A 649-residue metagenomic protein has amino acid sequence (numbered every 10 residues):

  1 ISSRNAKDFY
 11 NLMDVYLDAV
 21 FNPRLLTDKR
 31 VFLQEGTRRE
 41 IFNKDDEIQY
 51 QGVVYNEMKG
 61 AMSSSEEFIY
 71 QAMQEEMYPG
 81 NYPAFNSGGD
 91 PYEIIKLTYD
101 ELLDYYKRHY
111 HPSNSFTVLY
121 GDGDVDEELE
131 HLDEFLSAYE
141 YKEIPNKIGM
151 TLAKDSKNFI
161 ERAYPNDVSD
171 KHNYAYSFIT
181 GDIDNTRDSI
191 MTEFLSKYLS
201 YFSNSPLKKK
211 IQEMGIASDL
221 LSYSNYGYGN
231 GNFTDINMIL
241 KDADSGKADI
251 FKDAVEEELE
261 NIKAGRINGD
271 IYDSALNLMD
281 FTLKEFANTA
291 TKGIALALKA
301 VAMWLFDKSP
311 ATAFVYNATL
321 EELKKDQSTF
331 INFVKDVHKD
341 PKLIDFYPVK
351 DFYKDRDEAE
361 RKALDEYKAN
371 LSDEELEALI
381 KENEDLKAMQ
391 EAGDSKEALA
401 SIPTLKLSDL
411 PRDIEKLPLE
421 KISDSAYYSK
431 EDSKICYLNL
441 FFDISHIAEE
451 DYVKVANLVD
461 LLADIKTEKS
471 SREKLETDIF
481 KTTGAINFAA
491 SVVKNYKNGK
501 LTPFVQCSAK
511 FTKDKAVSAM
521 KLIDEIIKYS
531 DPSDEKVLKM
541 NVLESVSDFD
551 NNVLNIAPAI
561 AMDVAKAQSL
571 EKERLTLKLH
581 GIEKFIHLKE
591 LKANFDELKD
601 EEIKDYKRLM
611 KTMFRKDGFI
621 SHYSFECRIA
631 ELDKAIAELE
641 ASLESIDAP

Functional and structural regions predicted by a protein language model:
I1-N22, D28-I41, E66-Y92, N114-Y120 (+6 more regions): M16 family metallopeptidases and their MPP-like homologs
F9-L12, M62-S63, Y105, E127-L129 (+9 more regions): Short helix/loop capping segments that flank catalytic or ligand/cofactor-binding pockets
Q51, D100-F135, D563, E573-K584 (+1 more regions): Non-catalytic, conformational "gating/processing" segments within enzyme and secreted inhibitor domains
L103-K107, R162-Y164, S222-Y226, E321-E322 (+5 more regions): Generic recognition of flexible, low-complexity loop/linker segments
F116-H172, F286, R615, I620-P649: An aromatic/glycine/proline-enriched structural segment found at the starts of mature extracellular/organellar domains
T312-A463, R472, G618, H622-I636 (+1 more regions): Segments forming glycine/polar-rich beta-alpha architectures that bind adenosine-containing cofactors
